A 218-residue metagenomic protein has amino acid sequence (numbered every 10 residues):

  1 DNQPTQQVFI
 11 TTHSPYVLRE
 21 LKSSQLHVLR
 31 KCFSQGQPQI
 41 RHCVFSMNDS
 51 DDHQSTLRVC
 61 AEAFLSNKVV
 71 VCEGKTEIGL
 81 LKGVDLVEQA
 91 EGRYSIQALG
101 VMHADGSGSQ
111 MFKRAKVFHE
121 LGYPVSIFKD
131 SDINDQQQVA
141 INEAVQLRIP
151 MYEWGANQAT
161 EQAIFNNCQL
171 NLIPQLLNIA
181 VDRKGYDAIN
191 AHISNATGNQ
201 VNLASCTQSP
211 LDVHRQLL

Functional and structural regions predicted by a protein language model:
D1-V59: Switch/communication elements of ASCE P-loop NTPase nucleotide-binding domains
L57-V71, K75-L218: Acidic, Mg2+-coordinating catalytic modules of nucleic-acid enzymes
